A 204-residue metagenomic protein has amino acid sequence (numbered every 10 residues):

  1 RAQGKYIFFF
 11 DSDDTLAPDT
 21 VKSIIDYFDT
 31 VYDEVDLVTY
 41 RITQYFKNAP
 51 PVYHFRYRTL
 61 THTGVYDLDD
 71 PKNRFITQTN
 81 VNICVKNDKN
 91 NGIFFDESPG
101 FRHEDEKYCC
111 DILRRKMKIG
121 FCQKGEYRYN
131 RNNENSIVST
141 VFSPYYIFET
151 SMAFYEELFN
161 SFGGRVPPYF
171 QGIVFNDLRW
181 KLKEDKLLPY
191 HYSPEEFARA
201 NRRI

Functional and structural regions predicted by a protein language model:
Q3-G4, Q78-I93: Conserved nucleotide-sugar donor-binding and metal-coordinating catalytic region shared by glycosyltransferases
I7: Short aromatic/hydrophobic "clamp" motif used to bind/position activated sugar donors
F10-S12, D96: Active-site acidic Asp-centered loop
T15, D19-F55: Conserved donor NDP-sugar-binding/catalytic core segment of glycosyltransferases
H62-V85: A recurrent flexible, glycine/aromatic-enriched loop bordering the glycosyltransferase active site that acts as
P99-F101, F121-A153, E184-A198: Nucleotide-sugar-dependent glycosyltransferase catalytic core
F101-Y108: Acidic donor-binding loop at a coil-to-helix junction in glycosyltransferase catalytic cores that engages
G164-P168, I173-I204: Terminal low-complexity segments of carbohydrate-biosynthetic enzymes
